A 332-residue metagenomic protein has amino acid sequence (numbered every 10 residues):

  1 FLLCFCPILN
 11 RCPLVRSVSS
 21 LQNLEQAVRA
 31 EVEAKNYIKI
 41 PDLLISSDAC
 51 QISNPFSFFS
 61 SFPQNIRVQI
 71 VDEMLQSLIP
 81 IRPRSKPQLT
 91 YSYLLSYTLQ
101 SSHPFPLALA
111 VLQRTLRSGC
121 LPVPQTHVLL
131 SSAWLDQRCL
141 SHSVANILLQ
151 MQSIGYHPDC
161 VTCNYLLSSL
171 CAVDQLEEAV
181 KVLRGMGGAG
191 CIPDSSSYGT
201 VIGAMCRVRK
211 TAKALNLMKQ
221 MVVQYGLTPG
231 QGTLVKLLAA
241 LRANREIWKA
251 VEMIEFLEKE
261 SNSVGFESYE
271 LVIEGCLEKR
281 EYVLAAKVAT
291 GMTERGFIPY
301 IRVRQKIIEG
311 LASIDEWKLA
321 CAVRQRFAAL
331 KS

Functional and structural regions predicted by a protein language model:
F1-L121, Q125, C139-H142, L319-S332: N-terminal targeting peptides
S20, L24, I40, N54-F56 (+20 more regions): Pentatricopeptide repeat
K35, I66, S102-H103, R138-C139 (+5 more regions): Residue-level detector of the short coil/turn that links helix A to helix B within each tetratricopeptide repeat
L43, M74, V111, I147 (+5 more regions): Alpha-helical solenoid repeat scaffolds, predominantly canonical TPR units
Q51, R82-P83, G119, G155 (+7 more regions): Inter-helix linker motif
E278-S332: C-terminal interaction modules of eukaryotic adaptor/scaffold proteins
